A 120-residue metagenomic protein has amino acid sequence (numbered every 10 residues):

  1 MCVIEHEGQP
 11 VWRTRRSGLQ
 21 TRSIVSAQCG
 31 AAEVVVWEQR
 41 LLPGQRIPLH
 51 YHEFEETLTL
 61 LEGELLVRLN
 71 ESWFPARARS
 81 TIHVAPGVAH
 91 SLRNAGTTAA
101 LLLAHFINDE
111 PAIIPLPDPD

Functional and structural regions predicted by a protein language model:
M1-E33, I113-D120: A short, N-terminal "cap"/entry segment at the start of jelly-roll beta-barrel domains of the cupin/DSBH fold
T21, V36-H52, P86: Conserved short histidine dyad/triad with adjacent acidic residue
V36, H83, T98-I113: A short hydrophobic beta-strand segment most commonly corresponding to one strand of the jelly-roll/cupin
E38, T57, S72-P75: Short, surface-exposed secondary-structure edge patches
L49, V67-R68, V84, H90-G96: Short beta-strand His + acidic residue motifs that chelate non-heme Fe in jelly-roll/DSBH and cupin folds
E53-F54, S72, V88-A89, T98 (+1 more regions): A generic "binding-loop/recognition-motif" signal
E55-E56, L60-L65, N70: Glycine- and acidic-residue-biased ligand/ion/polar-headgroup-sensing regions
E71-P86: Short acidic-glycine-tyrosine-enriched beta hairpin
